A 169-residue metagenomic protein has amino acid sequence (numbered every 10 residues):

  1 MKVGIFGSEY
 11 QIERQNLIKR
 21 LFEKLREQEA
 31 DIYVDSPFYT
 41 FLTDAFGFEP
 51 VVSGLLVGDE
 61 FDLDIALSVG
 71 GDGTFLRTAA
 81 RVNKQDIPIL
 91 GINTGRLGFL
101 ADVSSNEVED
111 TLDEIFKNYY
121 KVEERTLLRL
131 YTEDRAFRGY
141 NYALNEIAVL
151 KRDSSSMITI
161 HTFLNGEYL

Functional and structural regions predicted by a protein language model:
M1-I65, N106-K121, T132-N141: ATP/NTP phosphate-donor binding region
Y10, D72-T74, L97: Short glycine-rich anion-binding loops that position phosphate/pyrophosphate groups of nucleotides and phosphorylated
R14-Q15, G73-A79: Short glycine/serine/threonine-rich phosphate/pyrophosphate-binding segments that cradle anionic phosphate groups
S68: Redox-cofactor binding/interface segments in oxidoreductases and associated redox assembly factors
V82: Active-site catalytic pocket residues across diverse enzymes, especially alpha/beta-hydrolases
Q85-V103: Short, acidic/small-residue loops that bind anionic groups at enzyme active sites
F99-L169: Catalytic core of DAGKc-family lipid kinases
